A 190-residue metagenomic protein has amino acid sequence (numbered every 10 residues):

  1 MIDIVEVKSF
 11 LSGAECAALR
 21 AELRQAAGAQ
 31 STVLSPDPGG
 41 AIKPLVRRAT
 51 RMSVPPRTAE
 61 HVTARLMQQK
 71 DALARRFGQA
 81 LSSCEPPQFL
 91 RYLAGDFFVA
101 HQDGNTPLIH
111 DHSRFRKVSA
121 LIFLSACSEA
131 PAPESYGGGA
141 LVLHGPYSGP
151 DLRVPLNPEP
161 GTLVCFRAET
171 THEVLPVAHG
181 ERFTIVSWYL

Functional and structural regions predicted by a protein language model:
M1-C165, E169-L190: Fe(II)/2-oxoglutarate oxygenase catalytic core
